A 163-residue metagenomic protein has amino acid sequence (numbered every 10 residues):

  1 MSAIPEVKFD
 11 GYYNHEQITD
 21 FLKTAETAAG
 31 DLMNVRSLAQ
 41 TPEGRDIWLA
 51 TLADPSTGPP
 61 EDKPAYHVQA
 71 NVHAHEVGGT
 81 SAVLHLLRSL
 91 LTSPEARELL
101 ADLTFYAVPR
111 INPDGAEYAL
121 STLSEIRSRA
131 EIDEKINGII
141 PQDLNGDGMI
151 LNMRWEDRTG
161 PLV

Functional and structural regions predicted by a protein language model:
M1-V163: M14 metallocarboxypeptidase catalytic domain recognition
